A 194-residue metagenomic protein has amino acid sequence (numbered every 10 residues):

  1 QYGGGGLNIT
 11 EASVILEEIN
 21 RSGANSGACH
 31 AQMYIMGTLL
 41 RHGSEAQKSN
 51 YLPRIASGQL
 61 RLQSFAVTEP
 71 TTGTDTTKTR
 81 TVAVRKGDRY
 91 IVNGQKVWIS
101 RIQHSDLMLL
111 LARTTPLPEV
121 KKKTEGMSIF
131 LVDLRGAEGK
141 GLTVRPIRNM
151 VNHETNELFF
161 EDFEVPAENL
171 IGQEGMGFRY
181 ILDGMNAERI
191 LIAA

Functional and structural regions predicted by a protein language model:
Q1-L60, I99-L107, E188: Internal helix-loop-helix
L7-I9, D75-T77, R101-D106, K121-E125 (+1 more regions): Short glycine/proline-enriched turns and hinge-like loops at secondary-structure junctions
I19, H42-S44, K86-D88, R113-P118 (+2 more regions): Short loop segments at secondary-structure junctions
G58-V67, L111: A short, Trp-centered hydrophobic/proline-enriched beta-strand micro-motif
T71-T74, W98-Q103, V120-K121, I147-E154: Short Gly/Pro-enriched turn/cap motifs at secondary-structure boundaries
T81-V84: A structural signal for short hydrophobic beta-strand segments in well-ordered beta-sheet cores
R89, N93-G141: A short core secondary-structure module
G141-A194: Glycine-rich beta->alpha junctions and the first turn(s) of the following alpha-helix
